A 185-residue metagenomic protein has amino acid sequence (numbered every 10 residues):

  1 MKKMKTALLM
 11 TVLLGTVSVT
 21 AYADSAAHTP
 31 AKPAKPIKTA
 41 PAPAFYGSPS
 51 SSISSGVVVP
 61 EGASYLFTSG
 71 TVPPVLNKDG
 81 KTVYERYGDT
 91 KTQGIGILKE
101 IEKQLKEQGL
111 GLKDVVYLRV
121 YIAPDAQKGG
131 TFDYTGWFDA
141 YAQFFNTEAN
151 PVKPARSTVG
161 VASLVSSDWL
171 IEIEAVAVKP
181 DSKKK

Functional and structural regions predicted by a protein language model:
M1-L9: Bacterial N-terminal signal peptides that target proteins for export
G15, V19-K99, K103-V116, D125-K185: N-terminal presequence-like segments and the immediate start of the first folded domain
